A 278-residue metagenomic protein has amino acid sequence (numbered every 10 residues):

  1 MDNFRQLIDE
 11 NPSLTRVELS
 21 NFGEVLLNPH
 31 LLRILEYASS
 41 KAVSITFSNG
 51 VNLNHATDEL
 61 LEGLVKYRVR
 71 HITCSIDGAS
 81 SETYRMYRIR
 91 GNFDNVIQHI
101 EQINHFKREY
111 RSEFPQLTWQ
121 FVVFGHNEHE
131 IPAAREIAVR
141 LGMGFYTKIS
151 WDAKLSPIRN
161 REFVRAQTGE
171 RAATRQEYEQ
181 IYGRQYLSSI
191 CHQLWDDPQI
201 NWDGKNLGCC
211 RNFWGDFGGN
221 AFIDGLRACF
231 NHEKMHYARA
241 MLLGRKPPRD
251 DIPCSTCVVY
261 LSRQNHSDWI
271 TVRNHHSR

Functional and structural regions predicted by a protein language model:
D2, D9, E18, L27-H30 (+4 more regions): Radical SAM enzyme [4Fe-4S]-AdoMet core and its adjacent flexible, acidic and glycine-rich loops/tails across
E18-F22, N49: Glycine-rich beta-strand-to-loop/alpha-helix junction loops that act as flexible
E24-V25, V51-L53, G78: Acidic metal-phosphate-binding loop of nucleotide-sugar-dependent transferases
T46, H276-R278: C-terminal end-of-chain micro-motif
T46-V51, K148: A short glycine-rich beta-strand->turn/loop micro-motif centered on a GG-aromatic cluster
A56-L60: Alpha-helical scaffolding within the catalytic cores of extracellular/periplasmic polymer-degrading hydrolases
